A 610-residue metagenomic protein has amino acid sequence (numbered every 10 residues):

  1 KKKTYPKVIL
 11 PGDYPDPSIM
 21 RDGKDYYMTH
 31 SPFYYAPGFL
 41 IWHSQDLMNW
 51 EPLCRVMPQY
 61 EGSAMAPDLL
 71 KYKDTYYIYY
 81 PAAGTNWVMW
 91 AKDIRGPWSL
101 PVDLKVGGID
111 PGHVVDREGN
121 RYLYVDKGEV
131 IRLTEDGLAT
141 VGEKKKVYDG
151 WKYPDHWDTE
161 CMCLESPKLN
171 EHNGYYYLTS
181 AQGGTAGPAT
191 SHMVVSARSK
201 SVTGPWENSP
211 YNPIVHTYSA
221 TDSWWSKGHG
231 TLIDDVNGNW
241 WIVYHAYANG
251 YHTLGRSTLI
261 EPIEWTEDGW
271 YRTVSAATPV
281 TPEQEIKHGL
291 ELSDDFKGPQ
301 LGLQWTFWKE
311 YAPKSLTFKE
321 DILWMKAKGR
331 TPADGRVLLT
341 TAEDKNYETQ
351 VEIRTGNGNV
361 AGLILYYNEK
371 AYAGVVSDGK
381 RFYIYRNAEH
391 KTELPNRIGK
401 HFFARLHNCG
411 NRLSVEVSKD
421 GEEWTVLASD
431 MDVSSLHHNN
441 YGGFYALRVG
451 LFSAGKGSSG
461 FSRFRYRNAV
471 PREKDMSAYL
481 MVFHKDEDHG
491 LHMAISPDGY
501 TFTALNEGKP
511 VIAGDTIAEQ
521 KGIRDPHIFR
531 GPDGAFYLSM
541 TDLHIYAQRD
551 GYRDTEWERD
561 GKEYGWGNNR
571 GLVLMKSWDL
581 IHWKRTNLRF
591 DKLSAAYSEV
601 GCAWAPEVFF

Functional and structural regions predicted by a protein language model:
K1-R21, Y34, L47-K71, P97-V115 (+13 more regions): Surface loop/turn signatures of beta-propeller and other carbohydrate-active proteins
D25-Y27, T75-I78, G119-Y122, Y175-L178 (+3 more regions): Entry beta-strands of beta-propeller and related beta-repeat scaffolds
F33-A36, T85, E129-I131, G183-G187 (+3 more regions): Short glycine/acidic-enriched loop and turn motifs that connect beta-strands
H43-S44, V88-D93, M193-V202, T258-T266 (+2 more regions): Beta-propeller blade signature
L164-E207, P213-V215: Loop/turn-rich, solvent-exposed surfaces of beta-rich toroidal or solenoidal domains
A181-A189, A246-G255, T541-N569: Short, conserved, GDST-rich strand-edge loop motifs in beta-rich repeat architectures
W240-A246, Y251-T266, W270-V274: Blade-level signature of beta-propeller repeat domains, shared across WD40, Kelch, NHL, RCC1 and BNR/Asp-box propellers
N249, E267-M476: Extracellular glycan-recognition regions
